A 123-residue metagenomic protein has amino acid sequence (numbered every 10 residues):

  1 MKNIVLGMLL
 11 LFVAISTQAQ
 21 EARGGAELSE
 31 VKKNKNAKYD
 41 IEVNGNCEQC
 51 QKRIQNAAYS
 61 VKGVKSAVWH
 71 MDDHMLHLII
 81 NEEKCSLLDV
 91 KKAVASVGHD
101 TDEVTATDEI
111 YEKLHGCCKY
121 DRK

Functional and structural regions predicted by a protein language model:
M1-G25: Bacterial Sec-dependent N-terminal signal peptides
T17-E42, L88, V104-K123: Sec-dependent signal peptide cleavage junction
I41-C50: Short, surface-exposed ligand-recognition loops at beta-strand->loop->(often short) alpha-helix junctions that present
I54-H70: Short acidic amphipathic segments
I54-N56, D89-G98: Short amphipathic alpha-helices in soluble, non-transmembrane regions that often serve as interface/regulatory elements
K62-K65, V97-E103: Sec/Tat-exported extracytoplasmic proteins
M71-I79, E109-H115: Surface-exposed aromatic
N81-L87: Helix N-cap motif at beta-to-alpha junctions
